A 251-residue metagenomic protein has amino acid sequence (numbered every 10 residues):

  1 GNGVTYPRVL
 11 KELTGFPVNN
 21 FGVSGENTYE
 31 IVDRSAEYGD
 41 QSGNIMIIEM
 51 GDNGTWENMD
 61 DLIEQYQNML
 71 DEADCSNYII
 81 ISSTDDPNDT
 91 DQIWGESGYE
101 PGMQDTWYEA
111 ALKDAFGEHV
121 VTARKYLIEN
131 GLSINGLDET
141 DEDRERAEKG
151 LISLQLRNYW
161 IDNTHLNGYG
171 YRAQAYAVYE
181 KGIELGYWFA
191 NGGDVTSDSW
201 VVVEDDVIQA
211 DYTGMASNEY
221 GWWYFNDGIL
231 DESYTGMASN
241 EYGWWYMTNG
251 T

Functional and structural regions predicted by a protein language model:
G1-G22, R34-S42: Serine-esterase "nucleophile elbow" of acetyl-processing enzymes
G1-L10, N77-Y78, A190-D194, V201 (+1 more regions): Short intrinsically disordered, low-complexity coil segments enriched in acidic
N2, S24-E30, Y171: Phosphate/oxyanion-binding active-site loops and adjacent basic polyanion-contact surfaces
T5, E26, W107: Short alpha-helical
F21-G25, A123-K125: Acidic carboxylate-rich catalytic motifs and surrounding loops in phosphoryl-/glycosyl-chemistry enzymes
G25, D52-T55, G193: Active-site neighborhood of divalent metal-dependent phosphoester/pyrophosphate hydrolases
E30-Y187: Alpha-helical cap/lid subdomain in secreted, periplasmic, or secretory-pathway luminal O-acyl-processing enzymes
A190-T251: Extracellular adhesion/carbohydrate-binding repeat motifs centered on closely spaced tryptophans
